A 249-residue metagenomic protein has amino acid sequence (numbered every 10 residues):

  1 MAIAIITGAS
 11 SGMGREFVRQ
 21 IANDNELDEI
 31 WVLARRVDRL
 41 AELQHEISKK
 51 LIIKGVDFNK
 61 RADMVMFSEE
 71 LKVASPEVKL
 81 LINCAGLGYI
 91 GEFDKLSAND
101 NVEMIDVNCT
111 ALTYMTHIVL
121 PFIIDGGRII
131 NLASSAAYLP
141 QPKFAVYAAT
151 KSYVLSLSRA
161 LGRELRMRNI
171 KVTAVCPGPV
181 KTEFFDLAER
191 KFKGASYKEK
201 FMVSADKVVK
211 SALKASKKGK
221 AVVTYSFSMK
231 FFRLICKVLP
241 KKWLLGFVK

Functional and structural regions predicted by a protein language model:
S10-S11: Conserved glycine-rich cofactor-binding loop
E26-E42: Conserved glycine-rich Rossmann-like NAD(P)H-binding loop of the short-chain dehydrogenase/reductase
C84-Y89: Conserved NAD(P)H cofactor-binding loop of Rossmann-fold oxidoreductase domains
E92-F93, S97-E103: Substrate-binding pocket helix/loop in short-chain dehydrogenase/reductase
T116, T150: Active-site helix of classical SDR
S134: Residue(s) in the substrate-gating loop at a strand-loop-helix junction that position the organic substrate next
A174, A195-F232: C-terminal helical subdomain
